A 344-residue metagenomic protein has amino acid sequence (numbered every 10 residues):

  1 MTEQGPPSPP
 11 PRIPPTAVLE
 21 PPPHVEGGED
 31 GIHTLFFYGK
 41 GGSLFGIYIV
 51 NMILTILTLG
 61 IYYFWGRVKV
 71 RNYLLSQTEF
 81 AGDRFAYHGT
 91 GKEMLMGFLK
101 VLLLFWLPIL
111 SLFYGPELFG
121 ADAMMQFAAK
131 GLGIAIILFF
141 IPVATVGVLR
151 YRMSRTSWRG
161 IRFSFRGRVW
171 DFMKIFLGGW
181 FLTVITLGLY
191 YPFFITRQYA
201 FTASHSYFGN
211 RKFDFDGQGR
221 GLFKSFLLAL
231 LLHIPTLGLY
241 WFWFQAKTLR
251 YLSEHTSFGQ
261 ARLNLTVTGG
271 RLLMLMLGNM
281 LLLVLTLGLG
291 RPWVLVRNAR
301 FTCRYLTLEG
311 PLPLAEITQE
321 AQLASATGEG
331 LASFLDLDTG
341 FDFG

Functional and structural regions predicted by a protein language model:
M1-F37, L308-G344: Low-complexity, intrinsically disordered extramembrane tails and loops of integral membrane proteins
P14-E29, Y63-G82: Short, charged cytosolic
V18-D30, Y62-Y63, T90-W106, F139-Y151 (+3 more regions): Alpha-helical transmembrane segments of integral membrane proteins, especially early/N-terminal helices
T34-L54, A86-L107, G160-T183, F208-H233 (+2 more regions): Interfacial aromatic "cap" segments that immediately flank transmembrane helices in multipass membrane proteins
T55, L59-Y63, R84, G89-M96 (+1 more regions): Active-site-proximal cofactor/substrate-binding loop regions of enzyme domains
I56-Y73, A123-R155, V184-H205, L222 (+4 more regions): Selective recognition of hydrophobic, aromatic-rich stretches within alpha-helical transmembrane segments of polytopic
R71-G91, A144-F172, R197-G219, Y251-V267 (+1 more regions): Membrane-interface segments at transmembrane-helix boundaries
P108-L138, Q245, M274, V294-Q322 (+1 more regions): Membrane-helix interface segments in multi-pass membrane proteins
